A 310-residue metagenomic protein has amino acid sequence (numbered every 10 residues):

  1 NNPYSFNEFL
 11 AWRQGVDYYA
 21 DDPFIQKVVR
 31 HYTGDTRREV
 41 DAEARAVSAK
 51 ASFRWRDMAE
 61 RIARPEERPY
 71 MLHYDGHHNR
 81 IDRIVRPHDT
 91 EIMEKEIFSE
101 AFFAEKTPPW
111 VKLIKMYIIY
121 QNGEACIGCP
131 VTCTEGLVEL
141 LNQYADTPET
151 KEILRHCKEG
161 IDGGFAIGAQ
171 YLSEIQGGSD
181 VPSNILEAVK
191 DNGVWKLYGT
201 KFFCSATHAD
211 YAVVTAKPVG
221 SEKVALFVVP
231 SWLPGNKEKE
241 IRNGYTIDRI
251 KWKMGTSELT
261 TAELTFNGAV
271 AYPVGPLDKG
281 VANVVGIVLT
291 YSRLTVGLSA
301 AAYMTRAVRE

Functional and structural regions predicted by a protein language model:
N1-E105: Extended, charge-enriched "interface" segments that sit outside catalytic cores
E67-G164, C204-T207: Internal helix-loop-helix
E100-F102, K115-C126, E135-E139, Q170 (+3 more regions): Glycine- and acidic
D146-L186, K190-G193: Internal maturation/activation junctions in enzymes
Q176-S179, F203-S205, K253-T260: Short Gly/Pro-enriched turn/cap motifs at secondary-structure boundaries
V194, Y198-R242: A short core secondary-structure module
G235-G244, D248, T260-S292, R309-E310: A glycine-rich, basic-preceded beta-loop-alpha segment at the flavin cofactor/substrate interface of flavin-utilizing
R293-E310: Extended amphipathic alpha-helical segments enriched in small hydrophobics
